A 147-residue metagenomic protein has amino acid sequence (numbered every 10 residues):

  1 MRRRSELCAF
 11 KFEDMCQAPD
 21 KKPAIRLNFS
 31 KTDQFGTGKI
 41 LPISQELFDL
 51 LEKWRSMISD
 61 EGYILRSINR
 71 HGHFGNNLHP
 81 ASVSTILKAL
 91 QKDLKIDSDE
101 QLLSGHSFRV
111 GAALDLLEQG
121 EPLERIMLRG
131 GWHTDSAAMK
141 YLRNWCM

Functional and structural regions predicted by a protein language model:
M1, L7, L27, L87 (+3 more regions): Mobile genetic element proteins and their domesticated derivatives, centered on retroelements and DNA transposons
M1-K21, E124-L128: Short, charged phosphate-coordinating catalytic segments
R4-S5, F48, G62, L123-E124 (+1 more regions): Internal amphipathic alpha-helical segments of the cytochrome P450 catalytic fold
D14, H133, N144-W145: The DNA-recognition helices of helix-turn-helix-type DNA-binding domains
A18-N76, T85-L94: Basic, alpha-helical nucleic-acid-contacting "clamp/cap" segments
K53-W54, W132, Y141: Conserved hydrophobic/aromatic "anchor" residues that stabilize well-ordered secondary structure elements
D60, S84-V110, L114-L128, D135 (+1 more regions): Short, basic (Lys/Arg/His-rich) helix/loop patches that form interaction surfaces in the mid-to-C-terminal regions
H79, H133-T134: Short coil turns linking two alpha-helices in DNA-binding domains
